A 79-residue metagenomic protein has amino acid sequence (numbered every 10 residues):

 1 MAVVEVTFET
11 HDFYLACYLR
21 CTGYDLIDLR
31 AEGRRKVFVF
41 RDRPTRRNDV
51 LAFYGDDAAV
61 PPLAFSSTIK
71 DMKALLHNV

Functional and structural regions predicted by a protein language model:
M1-V4, E32-R34: Short glycine-enriched loop/turn motifs at secondary-structure junctions
A2-V6, Y14-A16, P44-A52: Alpha-helical context
V3-V4, D49-V79: C-terminal basic regulatory modules in eukaryotic proteins
E5-D28: N-terminal acidic leader/helix
F8, F13, F38-F40, F53 (+1 more regions): Phenylalanine-focused residue identity feature
A16, E32-R35, R46, D71 (+1 more regions): A generic structural micro-environment signature that highlights single residues at secondary-structure boundaries
Y24-D49: A short, structured beta-strand/loop element
